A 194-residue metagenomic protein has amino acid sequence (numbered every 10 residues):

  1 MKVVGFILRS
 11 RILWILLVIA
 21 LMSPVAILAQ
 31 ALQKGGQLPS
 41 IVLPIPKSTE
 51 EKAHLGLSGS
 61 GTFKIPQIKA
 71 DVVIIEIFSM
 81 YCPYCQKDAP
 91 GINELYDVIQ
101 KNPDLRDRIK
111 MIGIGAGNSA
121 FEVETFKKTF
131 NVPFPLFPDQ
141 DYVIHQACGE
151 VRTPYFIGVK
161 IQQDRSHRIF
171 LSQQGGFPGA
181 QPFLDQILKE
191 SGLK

Functional and structural regions predicted by a protein language model:
K2-I15: Bacterial N-terminal signal peptides that target proteins for export
I12-P24: Bacterial N-terminal signal peptides
V25-A29: Sec/Tat signal peptide C-region and signal peptidase I cleavage site
L43-V73: A short beta-strand-turn-helix
D71-V73, F78-Y81, R152: Short pre-active-site segment immediately N-terminal to redox-active cysteine/selenocysteine motifs in thiol-based
I77-E94: Conserved redox-active cysteine motifs that mediate thiol-disulfide chemistry, especially di-cysteine Cys-X(1-2)-Cys
K101-Q140: Conserved segment of the thioredoxin-like fold in thiol-based oxidoreductases
F130-V132, Q140-L188: Thiol/disulfide oxidoreductase modules built on the thioredoxin-like
